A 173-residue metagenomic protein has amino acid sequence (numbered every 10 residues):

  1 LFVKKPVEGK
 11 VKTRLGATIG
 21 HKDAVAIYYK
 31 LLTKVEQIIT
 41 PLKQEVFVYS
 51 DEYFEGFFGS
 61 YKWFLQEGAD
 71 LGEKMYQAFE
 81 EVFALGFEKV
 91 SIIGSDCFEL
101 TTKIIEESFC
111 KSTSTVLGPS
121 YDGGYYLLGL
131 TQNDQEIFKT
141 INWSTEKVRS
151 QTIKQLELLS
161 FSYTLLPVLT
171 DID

Functional and structural regions predicted by a protein language model:
L1-R14: N-terminal nucleotide-binding beta1-loop-alpha1 segment
A26-Q44: A short, N-terminal amphipathic alpha-helix
Y49-E55: Short, polar loop motifs at secondary-structure junctions
G59-V90, T145, Q155: Short phosphate-binding loop-to-helix
I93-G94: Active-site acidic Asp-centered loop
E99-Y125: Conserved donor-nucleotide/metal-binding helix-loop-beta segment in metal-dependent transferases, i.e., the alpha-helix
D134-Q155: Short, glycine-/small-residue-rich phosphate/pyrophosphate-handling segment
K154-D173: Conserved alpha/beta core of the MobA/IspD/sugar-nucleotide pyrophosphorylase nucleotidyltransferase superfamily
